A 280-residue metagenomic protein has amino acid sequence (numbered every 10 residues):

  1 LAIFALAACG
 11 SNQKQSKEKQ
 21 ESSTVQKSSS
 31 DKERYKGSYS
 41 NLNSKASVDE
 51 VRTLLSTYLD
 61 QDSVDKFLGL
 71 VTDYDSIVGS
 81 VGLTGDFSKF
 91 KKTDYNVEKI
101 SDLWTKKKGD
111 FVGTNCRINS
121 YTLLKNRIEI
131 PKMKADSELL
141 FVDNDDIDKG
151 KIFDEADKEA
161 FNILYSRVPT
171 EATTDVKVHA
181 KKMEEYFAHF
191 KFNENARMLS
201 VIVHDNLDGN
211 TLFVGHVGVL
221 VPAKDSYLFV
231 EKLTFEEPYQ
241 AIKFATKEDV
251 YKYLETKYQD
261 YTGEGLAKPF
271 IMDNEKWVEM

Functional and structural regions predicted by a protein language model:
A5-A8: C-terminal motif of bacterial Sec signal peptides marking the signal peptidase cleavage site
G10-Q13: Bacterial signal peptide processing site
K17-Y35: Post-signal peptide N-terminal segment of mature Sec-exported envelope proteins
G37, N41, S47-D205, G209-V214 (+1 more regions): Acidic/His-rich structured neighborhood in mature extracellular/periplasmic domains
L228-K232, E236, A245-M280: Low-complexity, Gly/Ser/Thr/Pro-rich intrinsically disordered linker/tail segments
A241-I242: Short conserved micro-motifs at the rims of enzyme active sites and ligand-binding pockets
